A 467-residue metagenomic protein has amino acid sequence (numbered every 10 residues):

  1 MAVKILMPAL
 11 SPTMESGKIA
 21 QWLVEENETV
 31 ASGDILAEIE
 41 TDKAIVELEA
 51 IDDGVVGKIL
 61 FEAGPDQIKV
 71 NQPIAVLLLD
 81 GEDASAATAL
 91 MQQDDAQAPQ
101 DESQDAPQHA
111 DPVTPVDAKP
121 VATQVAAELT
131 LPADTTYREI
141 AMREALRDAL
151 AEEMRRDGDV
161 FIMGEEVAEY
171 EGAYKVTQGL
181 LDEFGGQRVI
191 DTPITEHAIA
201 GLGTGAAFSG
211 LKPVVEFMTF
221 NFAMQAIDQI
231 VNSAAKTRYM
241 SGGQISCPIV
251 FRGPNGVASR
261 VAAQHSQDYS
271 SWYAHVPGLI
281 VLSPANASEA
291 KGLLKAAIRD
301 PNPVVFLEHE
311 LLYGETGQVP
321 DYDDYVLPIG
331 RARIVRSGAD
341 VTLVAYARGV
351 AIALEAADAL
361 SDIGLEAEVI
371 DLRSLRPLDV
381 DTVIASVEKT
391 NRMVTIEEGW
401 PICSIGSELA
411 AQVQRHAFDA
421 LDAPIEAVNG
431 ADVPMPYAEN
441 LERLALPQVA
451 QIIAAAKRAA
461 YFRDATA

Functional and structural regions predicted by a protein language model:
M1, L79-A141: Intrinsically disordered, low-complexity linker and terminal tail regions
M1-D83: Small cofactor-carrier domains centered on a conserved lysine used for covalent cofactor attachment
M7, N27, L48, N71 (+5 more regions): Residue-level signature of catalytic and energy-coupling elements of molecular machines, predominantly ATP/GTP-dependent
P12, T41, T195-A200, A287-A290 (+1 more regions): Short acidic loop-to-helix transition motifs that present clustered carboxylates
Q67-V76, G179, A226-S233, D268 (+2 more regions): Alpha-helical scaffold elements adjacent to nucleotide-binding pockets in ATP/GTP-utilizing enzyme cores
V113-P303, D464-A467: Thiamine diphosphate
G179, S246-C247, A258, E310-A467: Thiamine diphosphate
F306: Non-catalytic, usually N-terminal nucleic-acid engagement modules in DNA/RNA processing proteins
